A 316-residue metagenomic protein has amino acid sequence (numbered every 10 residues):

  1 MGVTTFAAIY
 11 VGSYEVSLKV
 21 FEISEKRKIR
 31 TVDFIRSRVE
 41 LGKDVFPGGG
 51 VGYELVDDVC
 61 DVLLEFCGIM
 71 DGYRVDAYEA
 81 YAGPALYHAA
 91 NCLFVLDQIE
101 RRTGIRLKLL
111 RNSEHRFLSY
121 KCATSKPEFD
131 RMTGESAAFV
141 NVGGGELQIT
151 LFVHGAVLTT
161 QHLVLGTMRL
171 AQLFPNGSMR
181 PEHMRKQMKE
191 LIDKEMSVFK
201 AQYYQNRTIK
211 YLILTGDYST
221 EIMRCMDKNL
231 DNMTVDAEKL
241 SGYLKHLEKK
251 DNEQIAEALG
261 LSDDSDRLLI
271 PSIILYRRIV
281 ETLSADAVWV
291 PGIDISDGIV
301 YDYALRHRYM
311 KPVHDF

Functional and structural regions predicted by a protein language model:
M1-R30: N-terminal basic/disordered segments at the start of proteins
F6, E40, D44-G68, G72-Y73 (+4 more regions): Helical "lid/coupling" subdomains associated with nucleotide-phosphate turnover
I9-E15, F139-E146, H154, G166 (+1 more regions): A short acidic Gly-Thr/Ser loop motif
V16-F21, L147-L151, G298-Y301: Short beta-strand scaffold segments in enzyme catalytic cores
K26-V32, A156-T159: Beta-strand initiation motifs
K28-E40, Y73: N-terminal glycine-rich anion-binding loops that anchor highly charged ligand groups
